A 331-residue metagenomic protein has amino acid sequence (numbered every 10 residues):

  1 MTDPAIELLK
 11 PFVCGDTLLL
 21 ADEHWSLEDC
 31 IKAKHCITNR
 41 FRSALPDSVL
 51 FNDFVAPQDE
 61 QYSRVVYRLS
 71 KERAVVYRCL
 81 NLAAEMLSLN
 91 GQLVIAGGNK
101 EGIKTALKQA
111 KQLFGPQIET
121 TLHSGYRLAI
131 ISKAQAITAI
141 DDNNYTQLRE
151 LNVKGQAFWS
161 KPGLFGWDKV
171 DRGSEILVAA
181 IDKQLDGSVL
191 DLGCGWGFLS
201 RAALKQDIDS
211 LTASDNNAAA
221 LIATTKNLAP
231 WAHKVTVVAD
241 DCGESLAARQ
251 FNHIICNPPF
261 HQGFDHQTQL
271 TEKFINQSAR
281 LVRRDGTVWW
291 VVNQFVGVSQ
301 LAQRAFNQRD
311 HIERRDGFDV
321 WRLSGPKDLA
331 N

Functional and structural regions predicted by a protein language model:
M1-P46, R172-A247, H253-C256: Conserved SAM/SAH cofactor-binding pocket of Class I
R64-A74, L192-G197, F251-F264, S278: Conserved proline-anchored active-site loop of SAM-dependent methyltransferases that bridges a beta-strand
R73-N81, F264-F274: A short, conserved alpha-helix within the catalytic core of class I
V75-L151: N-terminal auxiliary segments of SAM/dcSAM-dependent transferases
G91-Q92, D285-T287: Short glycine-centered segments of the SAM/dcSAM-binding site in methyltransferase folds
G98, D215-A220, H266, L270 (+1 more regions): Short beta->alpha hinge that forms the Motif I/post-I loop of the SAM-binding pocket
S124-D186: SAM-dependent Rossmann-like transferase core, predominantly class I methyltransferases with a strong bias toward
V288-N331: C-terminal catalytic and target-recognition region of SAM-dependent MTase-like enzymes, primarily methyltransferases
